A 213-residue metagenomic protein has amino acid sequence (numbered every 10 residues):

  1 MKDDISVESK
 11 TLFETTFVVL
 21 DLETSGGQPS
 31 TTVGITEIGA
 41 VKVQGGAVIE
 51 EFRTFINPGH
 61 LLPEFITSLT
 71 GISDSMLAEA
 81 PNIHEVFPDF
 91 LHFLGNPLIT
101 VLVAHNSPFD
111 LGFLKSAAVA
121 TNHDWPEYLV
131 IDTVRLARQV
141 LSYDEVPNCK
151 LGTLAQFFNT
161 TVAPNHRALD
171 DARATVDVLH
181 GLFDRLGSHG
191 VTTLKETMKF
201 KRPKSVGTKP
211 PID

Functional and structural regions predicted by a protein language model:
M1-L12, F157, D177-D213: Acidic two-metal-ion nuclease catalytic site recognized across multiple nuclease folds, prominently DnaQ/RNase D-T
M1-Y128, S142, N148-H166: Conserved non-catalytic scaffold segment of RNase H-like nuclease domains
V86, A137, A174-T175: Short Asp/Glu-rich motifs
G112, V134, R173: Active-site phosphate/pyrophosphate-handling residues
L129-D132, L194-E196: Beta-strand segments within the central parallel beta-sheet cores of soluble alpha/beta enzyme folds
I131-S142: Short, flexible loop segments at boundaries between secondary-structure elements
R167-H180: Acidic, divalent-metal-coordinating active-site segment for phosphoryl/phosphodiester hydrolysis, typified by short
